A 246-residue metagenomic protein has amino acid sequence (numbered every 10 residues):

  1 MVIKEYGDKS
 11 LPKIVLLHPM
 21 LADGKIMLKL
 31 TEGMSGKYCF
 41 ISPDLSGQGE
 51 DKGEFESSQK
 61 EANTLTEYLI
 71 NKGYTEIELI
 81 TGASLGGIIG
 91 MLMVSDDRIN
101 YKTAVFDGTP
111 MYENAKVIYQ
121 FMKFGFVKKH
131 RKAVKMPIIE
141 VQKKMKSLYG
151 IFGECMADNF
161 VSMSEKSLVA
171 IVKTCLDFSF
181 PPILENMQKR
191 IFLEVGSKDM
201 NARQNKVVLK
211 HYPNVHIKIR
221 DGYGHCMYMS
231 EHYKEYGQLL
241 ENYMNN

Functional and structural regions predicted by a protein language model:
K4-E50: Conserved HGGG/HGGXW glycine-rich cap/lid loop of the alpha/beta-hydrolase fold
I41-L79: Active-site loop/oxyanion-hole signature of alpha/beta-hydrolase fold enzymes
G82-G86, G90: Gly/Ala-rich beta-loop-alpha elbow adjacent to hydrolase catalytic centers
S95-D96, Y101-K132: Flexible "cap/lid" loop of the alpha/beta hydrolase fold
K116-V117, K132-E185: Conserved alpha/beta-hydrolase catalytic His-Asp/Glu region
M187, L193-V195: Short beta-strand/loop motif that positions the catalytic acidic residue of the alpha/beta-hydrolase fold
M200-K206: Conserved alpha/beta-hydrolase "acid-adjacent" motif
Y223-Y236: Catalytic histidine-centered segment of alpha/beta-hydrolase-like enzymes
